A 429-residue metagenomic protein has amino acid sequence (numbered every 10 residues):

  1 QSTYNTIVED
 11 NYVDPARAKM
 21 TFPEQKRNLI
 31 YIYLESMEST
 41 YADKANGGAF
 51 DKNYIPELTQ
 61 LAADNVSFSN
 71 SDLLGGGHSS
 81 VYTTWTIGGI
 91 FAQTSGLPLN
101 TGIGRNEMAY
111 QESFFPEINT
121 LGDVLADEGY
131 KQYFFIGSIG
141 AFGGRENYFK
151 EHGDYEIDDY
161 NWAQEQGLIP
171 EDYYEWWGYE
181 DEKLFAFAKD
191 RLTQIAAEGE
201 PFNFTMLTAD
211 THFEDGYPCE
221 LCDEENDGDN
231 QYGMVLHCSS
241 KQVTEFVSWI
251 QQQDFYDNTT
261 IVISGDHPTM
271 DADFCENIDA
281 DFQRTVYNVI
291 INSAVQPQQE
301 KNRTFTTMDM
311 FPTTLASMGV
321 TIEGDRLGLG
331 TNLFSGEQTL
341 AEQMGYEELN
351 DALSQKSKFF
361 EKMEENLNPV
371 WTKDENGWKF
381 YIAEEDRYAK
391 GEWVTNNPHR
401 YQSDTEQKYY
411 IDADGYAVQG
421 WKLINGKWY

Functional and structural regions predicted by a protein language model:
N5-L367: Solvent-exposed soluble domains appended to multi-pass membrane proteins
L367-Y429: Extracellular adhesion/carbohydrate-binding repeat motifs centered on closely spaced tryptophans
